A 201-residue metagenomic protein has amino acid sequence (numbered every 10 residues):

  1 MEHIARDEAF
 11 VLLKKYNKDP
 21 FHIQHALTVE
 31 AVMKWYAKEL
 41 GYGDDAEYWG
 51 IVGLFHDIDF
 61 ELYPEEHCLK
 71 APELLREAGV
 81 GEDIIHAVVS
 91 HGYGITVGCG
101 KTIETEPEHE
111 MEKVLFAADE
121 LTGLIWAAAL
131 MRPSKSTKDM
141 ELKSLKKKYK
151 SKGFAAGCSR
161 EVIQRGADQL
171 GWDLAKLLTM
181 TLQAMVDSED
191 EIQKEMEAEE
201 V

Functional and structural regions predicted by a protein language model:
M1-Y63: Acidic/His-rich, divalent-metal-binding segments that scaffold phosphate/diphosphate chemistry
F10, K14, L27-E30, K34 (+6 more regions): Predominant activation on well-ordered alpha-helical scaffold segments within soluble catalytic domains
Y16-P20, V32-L40, I58-E61, A78 (+4 more regions): Change "in soluble alpha/beta enzymes" to "in soluble alpha/beta proteins
H25, V114-A117, T181: Amphipathic alpha-helix face/heptad-repeat signature
Y42-F154: Divalent metal-dependent catalytic cores for phosphoryl transfer on phosphate-bearing substrates
E106-P107, E161, L170: Solvent-exposed alpha-helices and their adjacent loops that cap or buttress functional pockets in soluble metabolic
L124-A129, S159-G166: Acidic/polar active-site rim loop that often engages polyanionic ligands
R165-V201: Charged phosphate-binding loop/patch that engages nucleotide di/tri-phosphates or the phosphate backbone of nucleic
